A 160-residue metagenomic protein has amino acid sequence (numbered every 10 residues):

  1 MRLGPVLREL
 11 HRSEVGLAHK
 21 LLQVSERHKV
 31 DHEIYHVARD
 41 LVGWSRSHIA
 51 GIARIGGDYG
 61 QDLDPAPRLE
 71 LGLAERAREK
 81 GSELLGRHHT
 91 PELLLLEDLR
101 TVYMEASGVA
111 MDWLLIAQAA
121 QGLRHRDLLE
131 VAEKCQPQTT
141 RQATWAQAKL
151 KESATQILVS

Functional and structural regions predicted by a protein language model:
M1-S160: Amphipathic alpha-helical hairpins
